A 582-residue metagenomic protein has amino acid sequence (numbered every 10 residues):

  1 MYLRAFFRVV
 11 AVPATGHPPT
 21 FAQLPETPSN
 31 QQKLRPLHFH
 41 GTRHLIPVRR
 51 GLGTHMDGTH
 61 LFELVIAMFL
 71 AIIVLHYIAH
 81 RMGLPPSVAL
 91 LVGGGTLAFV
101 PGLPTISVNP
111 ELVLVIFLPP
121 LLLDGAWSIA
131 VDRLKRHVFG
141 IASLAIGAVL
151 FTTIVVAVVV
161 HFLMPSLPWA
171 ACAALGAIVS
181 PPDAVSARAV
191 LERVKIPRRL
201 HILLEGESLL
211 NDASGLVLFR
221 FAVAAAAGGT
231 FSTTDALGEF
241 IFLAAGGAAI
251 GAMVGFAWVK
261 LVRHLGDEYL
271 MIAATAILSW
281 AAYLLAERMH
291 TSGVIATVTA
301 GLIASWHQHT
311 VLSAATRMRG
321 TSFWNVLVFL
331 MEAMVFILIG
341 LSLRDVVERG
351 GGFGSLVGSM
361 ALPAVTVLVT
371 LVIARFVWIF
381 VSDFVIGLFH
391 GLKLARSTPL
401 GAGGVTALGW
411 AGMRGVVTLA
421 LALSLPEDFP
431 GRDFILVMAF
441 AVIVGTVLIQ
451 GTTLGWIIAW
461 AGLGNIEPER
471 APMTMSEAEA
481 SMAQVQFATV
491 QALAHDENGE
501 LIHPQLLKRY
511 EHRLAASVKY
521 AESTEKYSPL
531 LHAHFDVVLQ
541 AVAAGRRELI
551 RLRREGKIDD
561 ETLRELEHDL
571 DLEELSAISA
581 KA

Functional and structural regions predicted by a protein language model:
Y2, F6-F7, F21, F39: Aromatic (phenylalanine/tyrosine) cluster motif
L3-A5, H17, G58: N-terminal leader/targeting segments
R8-V9, T20-Q23, N30: Short glycine-rich, low-complexity segments
V10-P13, P47-R49: N-terminal non-cleavable signal-anchor helices
A14-H17, P25-T27: N-terminal polybasic/positive-inside topogenic patches
E26, N30-Q32, H38-E477, S481-Q484 (+2 more regions): Transmembrane helical cores of multi-pass secondary ion antiporters/exchangers
R344-D345, G350-G352, L463-E548, R553-D560: Non-transmembrane accessory domains of multi-pass membrane transporters/channels
